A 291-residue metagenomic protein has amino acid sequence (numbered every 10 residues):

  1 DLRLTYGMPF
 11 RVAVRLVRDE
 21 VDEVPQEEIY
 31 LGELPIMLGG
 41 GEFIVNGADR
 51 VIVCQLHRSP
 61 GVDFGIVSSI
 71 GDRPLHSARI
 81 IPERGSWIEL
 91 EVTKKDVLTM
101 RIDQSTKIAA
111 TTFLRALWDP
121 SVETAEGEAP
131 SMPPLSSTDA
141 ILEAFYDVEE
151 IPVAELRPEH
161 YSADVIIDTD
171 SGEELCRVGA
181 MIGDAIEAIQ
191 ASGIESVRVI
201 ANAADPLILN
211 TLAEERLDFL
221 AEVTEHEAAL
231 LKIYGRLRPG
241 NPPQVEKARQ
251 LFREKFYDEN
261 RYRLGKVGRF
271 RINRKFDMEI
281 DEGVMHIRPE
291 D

Functional and structural regions predicted by a protein language model:
D1-D291: N-terminal non-catalytic structural scaffold regions of very large proteins
